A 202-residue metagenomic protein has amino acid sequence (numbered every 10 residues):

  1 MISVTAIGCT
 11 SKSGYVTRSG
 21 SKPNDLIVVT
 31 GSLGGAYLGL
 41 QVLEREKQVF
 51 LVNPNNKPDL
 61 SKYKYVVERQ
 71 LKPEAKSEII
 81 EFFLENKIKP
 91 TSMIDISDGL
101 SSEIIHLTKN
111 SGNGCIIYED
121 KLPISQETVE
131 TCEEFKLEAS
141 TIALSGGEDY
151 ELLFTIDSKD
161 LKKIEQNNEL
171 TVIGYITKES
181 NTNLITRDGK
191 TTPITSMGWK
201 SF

Functional and structural regions predicted by a protein language model:
M1-E46, Y175: Glycine-rich anion-binding loops of enzyme active sites
I2, I7-S13, E85, P90-F202: Glycine-/charge-enriched secondary-structure boundary and capping motifs
S19, T30-S32, E68-K72, M93-I96 (+2 more regions): Glycine- and other small-residue-rich loops at beta-strand/loop junctions that grip anionic moieties
L26, S32, G39-V42, F82-E85 (+2 more regions): Alpha-helical scaffold segments in soluble metabolic enzymes
G39-N55, L60: Short, compositionally biased
L43, R69-Q70, T131-E134: Residues that form generic nucleotide/phosphate-binding pockets
N55-Y63, V67, L122-T128, E169: Short, conserved aromatic-histidine micro-motifs
K57-I104: Polyanion-binding loop/helix "lid" in catalytic or ligand-binding cores
